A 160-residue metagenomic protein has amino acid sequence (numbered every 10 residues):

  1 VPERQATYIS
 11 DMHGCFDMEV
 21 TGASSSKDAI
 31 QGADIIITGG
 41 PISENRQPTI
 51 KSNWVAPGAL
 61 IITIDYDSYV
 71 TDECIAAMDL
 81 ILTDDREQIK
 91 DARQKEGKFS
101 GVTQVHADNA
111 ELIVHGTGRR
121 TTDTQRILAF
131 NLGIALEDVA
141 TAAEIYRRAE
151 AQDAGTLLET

Functional and structural regions predicted by a protein language model:
V1-F16: NAD(P)-binding Rossmann-fold cofactor-contacting core
F16-V20, D123-T124: A short helix-to-beta-strand connector/capping loop
M18-A33, I50: Short acidic low-complexity segments
A29-Q31, W54-V55, I75: A short, aliphatic-rich alpha-helical micro-motif
A33, G58-A59, M78-D79: Short, well-ordered alpha-helix to beta-strand connector turns
I37-G40, T63-I64, D84: Short, well-ordered coil/turn residues at beta-beta hairpins and beta-strand->alpha-helix junctions within
S43-L60: Rossmann-fold NAD(P) dinucleotide-binding segment
D67-T160: Adenosine-phosphate binding glycine-rich loop
